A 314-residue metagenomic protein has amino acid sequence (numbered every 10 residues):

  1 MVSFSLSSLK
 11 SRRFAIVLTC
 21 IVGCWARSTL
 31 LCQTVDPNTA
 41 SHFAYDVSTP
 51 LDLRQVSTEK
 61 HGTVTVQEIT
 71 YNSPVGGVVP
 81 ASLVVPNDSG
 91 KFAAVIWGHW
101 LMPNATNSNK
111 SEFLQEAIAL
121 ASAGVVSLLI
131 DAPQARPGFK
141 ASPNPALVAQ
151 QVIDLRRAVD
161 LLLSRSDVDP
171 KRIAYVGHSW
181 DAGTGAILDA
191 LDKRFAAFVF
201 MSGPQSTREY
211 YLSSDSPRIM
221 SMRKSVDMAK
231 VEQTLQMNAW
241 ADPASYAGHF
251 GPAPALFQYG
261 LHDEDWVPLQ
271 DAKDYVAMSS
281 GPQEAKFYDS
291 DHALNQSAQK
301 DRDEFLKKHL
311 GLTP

Functional and structural regions predicted by a protein language model:
Y45-S89: N-terminal cap/lid segment of alpha/beta-hydrolase-fold proteins
A81, K91-L101: Short beta-strand element of the alpha/beta-hydrolase
G98-L163, Y211-S213, P217: Cap/lid segment of the alpha/beta-hydrolase catalytic domain
V168-S179: Alpha/beta-hydrolase fold nucleophile elbow
A186-V231: Hydrolase active-site cap/lid region
F250-G251, F257-G260: Short beta-strand/loop motif that positions the catalytic acidic residue of the alpha/beta-hydrolase fold
E264-D271: Conserved alpha/beta-hydrolase "acid-adjacent" motif
K273, M278-P314: C-terminal catalytic histidine-bearing segment of alpha/beta-hydrolase fold enzymes
